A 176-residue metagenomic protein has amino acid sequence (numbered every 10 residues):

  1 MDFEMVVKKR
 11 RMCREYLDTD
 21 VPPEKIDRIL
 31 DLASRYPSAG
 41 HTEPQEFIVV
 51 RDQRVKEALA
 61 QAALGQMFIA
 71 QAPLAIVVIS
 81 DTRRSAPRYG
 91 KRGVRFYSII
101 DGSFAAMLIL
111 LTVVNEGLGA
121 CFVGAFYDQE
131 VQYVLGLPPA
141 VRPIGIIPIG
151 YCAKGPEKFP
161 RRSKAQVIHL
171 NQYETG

Functional and structural regions predicted by a protein language model:
F3-C13, L17-D18, P22-K25, I146-G176: C-terminal helix-cap and adjacent tail motif
K9, R35-P37: Helix-loop element at the rim of GNAT/NAT acetyltransferase active sites that forms part of the acceptor-substrate
A33, I76, P87, G93-V134: Small-aliphatic-rich amphipathic alpha-helix that forms the alpha element of a beta-alpha
S38-A105: Glycine/small-residue-rich phosphate/adenosyl-binding loop
E46, F126-D128, G145: Residue-level "edge-of-site" marker
M67-A72, G136-K158: A glycine-rich helix N-cap at a beta->alpha junction
S80, G124-F126, Y151: Short secondary-structure boundary segments
